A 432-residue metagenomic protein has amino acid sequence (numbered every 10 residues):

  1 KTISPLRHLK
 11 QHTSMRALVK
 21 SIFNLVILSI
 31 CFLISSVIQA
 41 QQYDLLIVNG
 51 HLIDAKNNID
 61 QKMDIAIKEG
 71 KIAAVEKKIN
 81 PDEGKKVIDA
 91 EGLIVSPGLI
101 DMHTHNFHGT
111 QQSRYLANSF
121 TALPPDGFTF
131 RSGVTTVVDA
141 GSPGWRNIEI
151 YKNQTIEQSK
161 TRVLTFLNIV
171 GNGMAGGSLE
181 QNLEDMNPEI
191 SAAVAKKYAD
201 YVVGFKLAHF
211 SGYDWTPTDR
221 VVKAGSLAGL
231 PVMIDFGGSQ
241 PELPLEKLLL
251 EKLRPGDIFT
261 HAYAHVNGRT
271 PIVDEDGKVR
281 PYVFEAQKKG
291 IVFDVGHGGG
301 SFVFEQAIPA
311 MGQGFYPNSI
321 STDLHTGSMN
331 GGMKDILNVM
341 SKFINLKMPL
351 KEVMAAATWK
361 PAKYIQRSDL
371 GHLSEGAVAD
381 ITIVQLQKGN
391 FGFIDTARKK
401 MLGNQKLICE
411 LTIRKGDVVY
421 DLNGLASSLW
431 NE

Functional and structural regions predicted by a protein language model:
I22-S35: Bacterial N-terminal signal peptides
S36-A40: Sec/Tat signal peptide C-region and signal peptidase I cleavage site
Q42-L46, L52-G98: Histidine-rich, glycine-flanked metal-binding segment
G50, V378-W430: C-terminal cap of metal-dependent C-N hydrolases
K85, A90-E157: Metal-associated gating/positioning segment near the N- to mid-region
P124-K152, S159-G177, Y198-Y213, G229-M233 (+2 more regions): Divalent metal-dependent hydrolysis catalytic cores, especially in the metallo-beta-lactamase
I150, D185-F293, S301-N318: Histidine/acidic residue-rich metal-binding segments in metalloenzymes
E305-K388: His/Asp/Glu-enriched, well-ordered alpha-helical/loop segment that forms or immediately abuts the divalent-metal
